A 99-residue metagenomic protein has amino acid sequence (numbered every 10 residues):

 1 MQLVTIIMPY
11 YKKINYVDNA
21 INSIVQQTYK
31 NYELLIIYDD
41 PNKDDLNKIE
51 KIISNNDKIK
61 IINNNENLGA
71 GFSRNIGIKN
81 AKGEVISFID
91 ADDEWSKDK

Functional and structural regions predicted by a protein language model:
M1-K99: Nucleotide-sugar donor-binding/catalytic module of glycosyltransferases that assemble extracellular/cell-envelope
